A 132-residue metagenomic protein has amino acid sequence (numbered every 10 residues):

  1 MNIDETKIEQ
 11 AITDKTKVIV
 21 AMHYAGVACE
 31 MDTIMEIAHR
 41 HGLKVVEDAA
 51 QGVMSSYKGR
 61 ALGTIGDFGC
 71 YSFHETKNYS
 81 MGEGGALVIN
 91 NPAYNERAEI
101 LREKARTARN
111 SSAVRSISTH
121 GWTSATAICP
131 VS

Functional and structural regions predicted by a protein language model:
N2, A28, Y79: Loop/helix-junction capping segments adjacent to catalytic residues or to phosphate/diphosphate-binding pockets
E5-V20, A25-G59, N91: Catalytic PLP-binding core of fold-type I/II PLP enzymes
G52-K58, I65-S132: Active-site region of PLP-dependent enzymes
